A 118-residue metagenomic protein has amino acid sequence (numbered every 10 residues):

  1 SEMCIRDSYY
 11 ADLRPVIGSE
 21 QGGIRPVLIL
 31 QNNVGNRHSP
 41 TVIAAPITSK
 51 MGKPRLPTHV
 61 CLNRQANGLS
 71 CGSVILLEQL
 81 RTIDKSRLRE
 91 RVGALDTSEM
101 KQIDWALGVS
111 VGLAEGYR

Functional and structural regions predicted by a protein language model:
S1-I5: Short, small-residue-biased leader/transition segments that mark boundaries at the very start of proteins
R6-R118: Conserved functional hotspots at enzyme active or ligand-binding sites that engage polyanionic ligands
